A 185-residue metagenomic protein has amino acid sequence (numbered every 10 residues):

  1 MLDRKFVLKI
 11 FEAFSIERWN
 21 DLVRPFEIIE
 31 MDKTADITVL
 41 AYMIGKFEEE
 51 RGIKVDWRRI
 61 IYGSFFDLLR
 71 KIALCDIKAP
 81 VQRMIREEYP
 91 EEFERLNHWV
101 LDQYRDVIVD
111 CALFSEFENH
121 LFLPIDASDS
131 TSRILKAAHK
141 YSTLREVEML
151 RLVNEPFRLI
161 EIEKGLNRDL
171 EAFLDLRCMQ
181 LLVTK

Functional and structural regions predicted by a protein language model:
L2-F6, L96, D175, T184-K185: Alpha-helical structural motif
L2-N20: Short alpha-helical hairpin
F11, K33-D36, A137: Helix-boundary capping/turn motifs
E12, I16, M43-E50, K71 (+1 more regions): Short helix-loop boundary/capping segments at the starts of domains
E12, V39, K140-T143: Generic detector of well-ordered secondary structure
V23, E27, R59-D169, F173 (+1 more regions): Divalent metal-dependent catalytic cores for phosphoryl transfer on phosphate-bearing substrates
V23-I60, A172-D175, K185: Alpha-helical phosphate/pyrophosphate-handling elements in metalloenzyme active cores
